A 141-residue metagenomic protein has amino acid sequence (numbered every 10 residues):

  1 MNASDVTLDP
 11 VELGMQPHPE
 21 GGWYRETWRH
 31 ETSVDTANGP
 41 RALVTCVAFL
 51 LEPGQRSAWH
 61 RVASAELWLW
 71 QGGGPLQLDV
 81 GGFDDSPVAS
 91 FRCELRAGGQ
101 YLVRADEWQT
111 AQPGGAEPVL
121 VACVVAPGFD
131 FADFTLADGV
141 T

Functional and structural regions predicted by a protein language model:
M1-L102, W108-A111, A116-T141: Non-catalytic, conserved peripheral segments adjacent to functional cores
